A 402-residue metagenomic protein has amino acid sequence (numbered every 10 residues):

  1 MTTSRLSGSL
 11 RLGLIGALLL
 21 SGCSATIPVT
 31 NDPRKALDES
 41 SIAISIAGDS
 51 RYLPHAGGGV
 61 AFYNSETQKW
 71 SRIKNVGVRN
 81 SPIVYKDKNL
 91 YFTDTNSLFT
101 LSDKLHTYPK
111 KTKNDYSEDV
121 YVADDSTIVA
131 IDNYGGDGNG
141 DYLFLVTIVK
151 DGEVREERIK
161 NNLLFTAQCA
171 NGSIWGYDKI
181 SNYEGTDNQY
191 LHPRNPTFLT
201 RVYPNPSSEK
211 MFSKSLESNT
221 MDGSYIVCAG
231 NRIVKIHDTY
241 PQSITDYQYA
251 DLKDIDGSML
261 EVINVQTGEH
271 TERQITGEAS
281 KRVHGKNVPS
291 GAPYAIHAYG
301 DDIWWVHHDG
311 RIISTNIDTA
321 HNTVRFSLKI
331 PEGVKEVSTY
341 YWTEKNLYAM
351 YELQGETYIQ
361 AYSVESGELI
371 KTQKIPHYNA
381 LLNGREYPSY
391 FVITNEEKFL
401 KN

Functional and structural regions predicted by a protein language model:
T2-R72, D87, Y378-N402: Sequence/structural signature of beta-propeller modules and their immediately flanking N-terminal secretory/stalk
R5, R11, I15-G16, K286-P289 (+4 more regions): Generic secretory/membrane-interface signal
S24-P28, Y52-V78, T93-Y116, G135-N162 (+5 more regions): Surface-exposed loop/turn elements that mediate protein-protein interactions on large endomembrane-trafficking
I27-K35, N75-K88, K113-S126, I159-G172 (+4 more regions): Repeated scaffold domains used in trafficking and secretory/extracellular systems, primarily beta-propellers
K35-H55, S81-T95, F99, Y121-G138 (+5 more regions): Short beta-strand elements that form the blades of beta-propeller/WD-repeat-like and other beta-sheet-rich scaffold
